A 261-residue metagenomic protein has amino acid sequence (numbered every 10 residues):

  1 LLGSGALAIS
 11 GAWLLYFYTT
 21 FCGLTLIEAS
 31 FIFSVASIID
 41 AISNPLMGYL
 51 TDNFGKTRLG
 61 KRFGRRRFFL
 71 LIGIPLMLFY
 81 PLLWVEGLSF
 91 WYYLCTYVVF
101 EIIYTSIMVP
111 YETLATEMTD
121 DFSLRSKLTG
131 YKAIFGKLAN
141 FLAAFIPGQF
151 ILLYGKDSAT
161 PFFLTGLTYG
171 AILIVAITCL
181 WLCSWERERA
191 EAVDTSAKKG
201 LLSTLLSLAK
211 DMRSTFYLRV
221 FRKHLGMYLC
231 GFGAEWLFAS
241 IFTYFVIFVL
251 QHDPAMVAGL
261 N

Functional and structural regions predicted by a protein language model:
L1-N261: Membrane-embedded alpha-helical bundles of multi-pass transporters/translocases, especially carrier/permease families
